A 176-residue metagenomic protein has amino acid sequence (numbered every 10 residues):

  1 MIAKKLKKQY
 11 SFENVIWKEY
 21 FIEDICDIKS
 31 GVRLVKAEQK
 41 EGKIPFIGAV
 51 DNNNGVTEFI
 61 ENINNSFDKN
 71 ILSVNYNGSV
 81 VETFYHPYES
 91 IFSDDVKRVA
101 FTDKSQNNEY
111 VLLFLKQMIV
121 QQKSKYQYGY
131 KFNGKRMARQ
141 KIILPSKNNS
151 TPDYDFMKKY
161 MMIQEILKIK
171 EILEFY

Functional and structural regions predicted by a protein language model:
M1-V32, E38-N52, N148-Y176: Non-catalytic DNA-recognition/assembly elements of restriction-modification systems
E23-K141: DNA target-recognition domains and sequence-specific DNA-contacting regions of bacterial/archaeal
